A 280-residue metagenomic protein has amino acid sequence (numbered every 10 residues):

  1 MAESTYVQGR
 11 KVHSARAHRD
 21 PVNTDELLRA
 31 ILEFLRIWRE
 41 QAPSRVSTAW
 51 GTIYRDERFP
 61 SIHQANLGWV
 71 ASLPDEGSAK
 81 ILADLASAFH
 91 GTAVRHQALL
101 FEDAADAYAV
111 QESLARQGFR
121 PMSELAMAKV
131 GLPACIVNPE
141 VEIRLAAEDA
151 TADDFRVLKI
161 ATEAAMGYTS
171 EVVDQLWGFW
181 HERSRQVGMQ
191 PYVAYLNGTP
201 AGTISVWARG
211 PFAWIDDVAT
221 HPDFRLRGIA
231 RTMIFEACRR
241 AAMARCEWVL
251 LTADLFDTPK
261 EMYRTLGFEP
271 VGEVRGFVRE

Functional and structural regions predicted by a protein language model:
A2-T92, D106-A107: N-terminal charged segments
R45-T48, D106-R120, G188-I204: Conserved beta-hairpin
F59-L67, A208-I215, R225: A conserved beta-turn-beta hairpin within the catalytic core of GNAT-like acetyltransferases that forms part
D75-D153, A164, R275-R279: Acyl-donor-binding surface of acyltransferase catalytic domains
S78-S87, D217-P222, L226-M243, T265: Conserved acetyl-CoA-binding loop-helix of GNAT-fold acetyltransferases
T92-D103, A241-D254: Conserved GNAT acetyl-CoA-binding A-motif
A105-P121, R231, L255-E273: Conserved active-site alpha-helix within GNAT-family acetyltransferase domains
V172-A219: A conserved beta-strand-loop-helix scaffold within acyl/acetyltransferase catalytic domains
